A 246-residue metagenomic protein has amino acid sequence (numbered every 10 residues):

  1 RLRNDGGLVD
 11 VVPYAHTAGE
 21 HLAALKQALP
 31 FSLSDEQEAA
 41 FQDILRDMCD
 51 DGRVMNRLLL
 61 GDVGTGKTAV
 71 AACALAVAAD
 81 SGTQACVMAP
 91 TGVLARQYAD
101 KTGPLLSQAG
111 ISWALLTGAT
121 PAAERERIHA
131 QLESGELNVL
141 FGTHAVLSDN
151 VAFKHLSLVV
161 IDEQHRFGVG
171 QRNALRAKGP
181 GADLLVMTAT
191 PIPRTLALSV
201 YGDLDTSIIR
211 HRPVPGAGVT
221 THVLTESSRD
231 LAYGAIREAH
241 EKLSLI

Functional and structural regions predicted by a protein language model:
R1-A28: Interdomain "pre-motor" coupling segment immediately N-terminal to P-loop NTPase/helicase cores
D5-P13, F31-E36, Q42, D50-I246: Inter-lobe coupling/hinge segments of SF2-like helicase ATPases
A18-L22, F41, R125: Alpha-helix initiation and N-capping motif
